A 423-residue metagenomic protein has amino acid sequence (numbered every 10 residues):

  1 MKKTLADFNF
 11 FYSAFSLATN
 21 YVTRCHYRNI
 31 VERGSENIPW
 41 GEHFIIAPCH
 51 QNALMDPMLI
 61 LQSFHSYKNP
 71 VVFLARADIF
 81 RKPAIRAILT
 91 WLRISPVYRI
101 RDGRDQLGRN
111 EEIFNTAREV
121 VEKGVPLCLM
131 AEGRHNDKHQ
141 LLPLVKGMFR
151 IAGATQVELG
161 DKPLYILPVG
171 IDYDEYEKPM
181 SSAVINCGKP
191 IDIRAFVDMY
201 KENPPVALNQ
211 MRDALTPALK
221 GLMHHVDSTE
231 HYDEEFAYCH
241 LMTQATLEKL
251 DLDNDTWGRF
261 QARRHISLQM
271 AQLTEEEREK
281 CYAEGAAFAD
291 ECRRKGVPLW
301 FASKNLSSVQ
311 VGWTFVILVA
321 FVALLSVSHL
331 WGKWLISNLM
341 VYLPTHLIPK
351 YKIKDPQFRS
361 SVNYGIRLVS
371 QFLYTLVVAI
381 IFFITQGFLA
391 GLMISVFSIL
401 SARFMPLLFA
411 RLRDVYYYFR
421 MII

Functional and structural regions predicted by a protein language model:
L5-T19, T23-V206, L215, F321 (+1 more regions): Soluble catalytic domains of membrane acyltransferases
D213, P217-S303: Long, charge-rich alpha-helical interaction segments
M270-P349: Membrane-proximal, non-transmembrane alpha-helical segments
